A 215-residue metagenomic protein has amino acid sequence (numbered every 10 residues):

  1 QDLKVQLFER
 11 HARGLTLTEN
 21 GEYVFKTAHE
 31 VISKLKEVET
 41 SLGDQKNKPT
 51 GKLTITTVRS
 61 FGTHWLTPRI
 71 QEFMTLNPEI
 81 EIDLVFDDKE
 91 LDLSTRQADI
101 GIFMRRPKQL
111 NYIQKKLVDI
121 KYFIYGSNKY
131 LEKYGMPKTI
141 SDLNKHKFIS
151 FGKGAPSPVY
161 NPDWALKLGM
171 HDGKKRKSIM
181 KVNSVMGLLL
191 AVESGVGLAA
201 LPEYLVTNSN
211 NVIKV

Functional and structural regions predicted by a protein language model:
D2-L17: A short LG(V/I)-centered, amphipathic sequence patch enriched for acidic residue(s) preceding the LG motif
D2-L3, V24-K46: Alpha-helical linker/hinge and terminal dimerization helices associated with HTH transcriptional regulators
K4, P78-E79, G195: Glycine-centered short loops/turns at secondary-structure junctions
T18, D99, G195: Conserved G/P- and acidic residue-centered "switch" motifs that form tight phosphate/ATP-binding loops in soluble
K48-L53, N144: Immediate post-signal peptide segment of exported/extracytoplasmic ligand-binding proteins
G51-I113: Central regulatory/effector-binding core of bacterial HTH transcription factors
T95, P107-V215: C-terminal regulatory
